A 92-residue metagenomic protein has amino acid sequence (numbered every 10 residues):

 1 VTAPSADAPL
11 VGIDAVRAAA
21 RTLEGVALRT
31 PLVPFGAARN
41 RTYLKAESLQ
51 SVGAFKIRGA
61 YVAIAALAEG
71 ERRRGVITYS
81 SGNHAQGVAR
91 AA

Functional and structural regions predicted by a protein language model:
V1-A92: PLP-dependent amino-acid enzyme catalytic core
